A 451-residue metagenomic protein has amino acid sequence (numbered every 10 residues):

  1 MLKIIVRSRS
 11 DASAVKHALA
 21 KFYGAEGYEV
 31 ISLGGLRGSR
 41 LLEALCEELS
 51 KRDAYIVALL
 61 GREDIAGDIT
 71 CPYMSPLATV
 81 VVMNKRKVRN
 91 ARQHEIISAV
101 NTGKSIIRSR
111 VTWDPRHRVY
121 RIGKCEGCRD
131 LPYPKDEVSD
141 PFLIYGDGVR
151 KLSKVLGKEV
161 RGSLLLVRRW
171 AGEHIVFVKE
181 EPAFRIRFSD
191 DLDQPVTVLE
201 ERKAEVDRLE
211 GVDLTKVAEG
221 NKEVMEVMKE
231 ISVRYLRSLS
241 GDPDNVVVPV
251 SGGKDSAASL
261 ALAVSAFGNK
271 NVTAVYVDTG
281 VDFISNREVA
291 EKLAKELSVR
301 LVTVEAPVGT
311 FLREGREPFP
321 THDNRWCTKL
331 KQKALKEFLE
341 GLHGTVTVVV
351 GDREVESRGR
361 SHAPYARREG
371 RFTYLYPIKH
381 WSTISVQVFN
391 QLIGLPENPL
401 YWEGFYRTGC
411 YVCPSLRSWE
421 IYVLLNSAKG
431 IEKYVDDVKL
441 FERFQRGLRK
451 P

Functional and structural regions predicted by a protein language model:
M1-P249, K254-P451: Nucleotide-activated chemistry modules centered on ATP-dependent adenylation/adenylyltransferase
